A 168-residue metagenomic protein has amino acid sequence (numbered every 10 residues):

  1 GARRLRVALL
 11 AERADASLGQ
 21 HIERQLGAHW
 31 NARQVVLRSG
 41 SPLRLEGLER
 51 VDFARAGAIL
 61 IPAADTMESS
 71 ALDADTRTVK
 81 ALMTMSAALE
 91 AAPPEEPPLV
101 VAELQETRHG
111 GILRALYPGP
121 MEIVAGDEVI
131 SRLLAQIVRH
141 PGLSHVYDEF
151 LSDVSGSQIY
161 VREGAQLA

Functional and structural regions predicted by a protein language model:
G1-A168: Cytosolic regulatory regions of ion transport systems
